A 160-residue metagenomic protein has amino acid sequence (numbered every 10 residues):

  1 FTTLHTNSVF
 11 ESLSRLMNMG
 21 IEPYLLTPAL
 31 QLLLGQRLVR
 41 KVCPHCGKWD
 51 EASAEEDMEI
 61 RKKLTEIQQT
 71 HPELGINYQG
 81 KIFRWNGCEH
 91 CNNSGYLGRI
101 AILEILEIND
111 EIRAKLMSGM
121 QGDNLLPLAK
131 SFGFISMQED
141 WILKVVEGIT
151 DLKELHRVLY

Functional and structural regions predicted by a protein language model:
F1-Y160: Short, flexible helix-loop junctions that flank or precede catalytic/ligand sites
